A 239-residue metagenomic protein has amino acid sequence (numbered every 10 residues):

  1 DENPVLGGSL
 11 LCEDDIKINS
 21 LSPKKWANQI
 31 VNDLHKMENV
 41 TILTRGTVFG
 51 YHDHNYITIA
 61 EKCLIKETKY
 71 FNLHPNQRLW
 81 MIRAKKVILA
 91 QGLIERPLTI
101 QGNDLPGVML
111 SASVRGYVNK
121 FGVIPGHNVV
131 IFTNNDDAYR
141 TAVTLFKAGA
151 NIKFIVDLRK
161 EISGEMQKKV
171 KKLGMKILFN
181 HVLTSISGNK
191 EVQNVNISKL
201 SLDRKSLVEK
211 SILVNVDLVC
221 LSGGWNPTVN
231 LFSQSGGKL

Functional and structural regions predicted by a protein language model:
D1-L239: Residues forming the flavin
